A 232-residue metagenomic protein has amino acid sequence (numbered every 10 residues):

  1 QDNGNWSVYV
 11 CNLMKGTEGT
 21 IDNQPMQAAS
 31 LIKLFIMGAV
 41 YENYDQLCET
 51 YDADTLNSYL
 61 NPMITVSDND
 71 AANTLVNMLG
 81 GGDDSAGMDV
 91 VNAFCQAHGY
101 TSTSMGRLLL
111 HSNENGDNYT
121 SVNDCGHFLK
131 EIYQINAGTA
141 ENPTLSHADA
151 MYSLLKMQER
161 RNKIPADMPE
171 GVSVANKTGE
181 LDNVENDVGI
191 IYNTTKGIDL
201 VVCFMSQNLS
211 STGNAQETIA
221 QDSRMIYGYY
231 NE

Functional and structural regions predicted by a protein language model:
Q1-M26, N43-Y44: Short pre-catalytic segments that frame enzyme active sites
D2, I32, I36, T55-L60 (+6 more regions): Stable alpha-helical elements in mature extracytoplasmic
D2, T17-E18, P25, K130-R160 (+1 more regions): Structured C-terminal helix/loop/strand segments within mature extracytoplasmic catalytic/sensor domains
S7-C11, F35, V201-C203: Soluble periplasmic/extracytoplasmic beta-strand elements of cell-envelope proteins
C11-L13, M63-D68, L75-L79, G99 (+3 more regions): Active-site-proximal beta-strand/loop segments in catalytic clefts of secreted hydrolases
P25-E49, M63, V202: Active-site SXXK
E42-N61, P143-H147: Short, well-structured active-site flanking segments
V76-A137: Mid-domain, small-residue-enriched loop/turn segments at the edges of structured enzyme/sensor domains
